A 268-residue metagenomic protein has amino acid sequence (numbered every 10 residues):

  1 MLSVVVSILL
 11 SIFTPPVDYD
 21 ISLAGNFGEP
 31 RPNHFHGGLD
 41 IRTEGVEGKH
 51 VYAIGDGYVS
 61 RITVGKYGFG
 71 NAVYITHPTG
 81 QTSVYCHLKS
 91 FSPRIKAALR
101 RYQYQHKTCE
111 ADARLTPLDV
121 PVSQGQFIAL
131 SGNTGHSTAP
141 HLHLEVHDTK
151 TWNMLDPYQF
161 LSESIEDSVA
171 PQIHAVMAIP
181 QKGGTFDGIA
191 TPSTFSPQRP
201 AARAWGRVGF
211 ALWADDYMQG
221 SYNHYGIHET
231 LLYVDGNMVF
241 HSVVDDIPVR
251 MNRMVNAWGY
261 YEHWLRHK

Functional and structural regions predicted by a protein language model:
M1-L2: Bacterial N-terminal signal peptides that target proteins for export
V6-Q81, K89-R94, C109-A111, L115-L118 (+4 more regions): Surface-exposed, glycine-biased beta-strand/turn segments
T82-P117, P192-R199, L231-K268: Exoplasmic/lumenal beta-rich domain surfaces
C86, E145, W213: A cross-family glycoside hydrolase active-site/sugar-binding cleft signature
L142-K150: A short hydrophobic beta-strand segment most commonly corresponding to one strand of the jelly-roll/cupin
T149-T151, Y217-Q219, N237, I247: Short coil/turn motifs at secondary-structure junctions
